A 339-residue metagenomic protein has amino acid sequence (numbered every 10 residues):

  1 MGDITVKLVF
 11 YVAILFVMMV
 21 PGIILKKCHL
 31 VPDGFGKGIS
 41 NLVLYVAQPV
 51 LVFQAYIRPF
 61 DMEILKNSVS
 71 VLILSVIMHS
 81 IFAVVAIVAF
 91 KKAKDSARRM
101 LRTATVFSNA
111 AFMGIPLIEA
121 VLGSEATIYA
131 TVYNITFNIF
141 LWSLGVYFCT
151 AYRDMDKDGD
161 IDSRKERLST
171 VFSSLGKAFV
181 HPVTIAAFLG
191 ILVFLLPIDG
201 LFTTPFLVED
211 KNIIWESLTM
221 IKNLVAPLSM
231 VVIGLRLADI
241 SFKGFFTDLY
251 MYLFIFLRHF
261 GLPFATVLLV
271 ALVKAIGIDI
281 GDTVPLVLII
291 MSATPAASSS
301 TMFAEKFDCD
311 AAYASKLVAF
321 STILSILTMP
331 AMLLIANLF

Functional and structural regions predicted by a protein language model:
M1-F339: Alpha-helical transmembrane segments of multi-pass small-molecule/ion transporters
